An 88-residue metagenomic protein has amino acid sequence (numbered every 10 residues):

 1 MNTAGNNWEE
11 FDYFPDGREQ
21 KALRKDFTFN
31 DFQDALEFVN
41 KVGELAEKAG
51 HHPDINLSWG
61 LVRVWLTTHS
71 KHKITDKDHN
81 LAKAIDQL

Functional and structural regions predicted by a protein language model:
N2-L36, N40-L61, W65-L88: Long, contiguous binding/interaction regions
